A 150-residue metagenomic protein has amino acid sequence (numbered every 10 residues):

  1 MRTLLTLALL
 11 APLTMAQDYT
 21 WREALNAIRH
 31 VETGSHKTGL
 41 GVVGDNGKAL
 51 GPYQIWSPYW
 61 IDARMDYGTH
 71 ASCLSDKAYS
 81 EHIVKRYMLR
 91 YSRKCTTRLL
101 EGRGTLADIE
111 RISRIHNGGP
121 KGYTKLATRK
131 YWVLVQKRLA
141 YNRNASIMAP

Functional and structural regions predicted by a protein language model:
T3-P12: Sec-dependent N-terminal signal peptides
A16-P150: Catalytic glycan-binding domains that act on GlcNAc-containing polysaccharides
